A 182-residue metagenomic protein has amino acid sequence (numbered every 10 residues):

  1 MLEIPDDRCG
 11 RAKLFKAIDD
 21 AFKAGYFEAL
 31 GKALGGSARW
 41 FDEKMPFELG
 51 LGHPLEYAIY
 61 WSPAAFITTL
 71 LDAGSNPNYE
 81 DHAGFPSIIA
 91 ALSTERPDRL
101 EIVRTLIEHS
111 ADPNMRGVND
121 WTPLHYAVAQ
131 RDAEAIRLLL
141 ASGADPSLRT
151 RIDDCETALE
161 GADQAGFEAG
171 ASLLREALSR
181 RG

Functional and structural regions predicted by a protein language model:
M1-L14, D19-S37, G52: Extended repeat-based scaffolds of very large eukaryotic assembly and lipid-transport proteins
L2-I18, S142, E156, E160-G182: Ankyrin-repeat-protein effector appendages
G10-I18, E43-Y57, E80-S93, R116-T122 (+1 more regions): Ankyrin-repeat boundary/"N-cap" motif
D20-G25, Y57-P63, A90-R99, Y126-D132 (+1 more regions): Ankyrin repeat A-helix N-terminal signature
G31, T68, L100, R104 (+3 more regions): Conserved positions within tetratricopeptide repeat
K32-F41, T68-N76, R104-D112, L138-D145 (+1 more regions): Ankyrin repeat domain, specifically the short helix-to-loop turn at the C-terminus of the second helix of each repeat
G84-F85, S93-L106: Eukaryotic tandem repeat interaction scaffolds
V118-L148, L159: A generic hydrophobic-segment detector
